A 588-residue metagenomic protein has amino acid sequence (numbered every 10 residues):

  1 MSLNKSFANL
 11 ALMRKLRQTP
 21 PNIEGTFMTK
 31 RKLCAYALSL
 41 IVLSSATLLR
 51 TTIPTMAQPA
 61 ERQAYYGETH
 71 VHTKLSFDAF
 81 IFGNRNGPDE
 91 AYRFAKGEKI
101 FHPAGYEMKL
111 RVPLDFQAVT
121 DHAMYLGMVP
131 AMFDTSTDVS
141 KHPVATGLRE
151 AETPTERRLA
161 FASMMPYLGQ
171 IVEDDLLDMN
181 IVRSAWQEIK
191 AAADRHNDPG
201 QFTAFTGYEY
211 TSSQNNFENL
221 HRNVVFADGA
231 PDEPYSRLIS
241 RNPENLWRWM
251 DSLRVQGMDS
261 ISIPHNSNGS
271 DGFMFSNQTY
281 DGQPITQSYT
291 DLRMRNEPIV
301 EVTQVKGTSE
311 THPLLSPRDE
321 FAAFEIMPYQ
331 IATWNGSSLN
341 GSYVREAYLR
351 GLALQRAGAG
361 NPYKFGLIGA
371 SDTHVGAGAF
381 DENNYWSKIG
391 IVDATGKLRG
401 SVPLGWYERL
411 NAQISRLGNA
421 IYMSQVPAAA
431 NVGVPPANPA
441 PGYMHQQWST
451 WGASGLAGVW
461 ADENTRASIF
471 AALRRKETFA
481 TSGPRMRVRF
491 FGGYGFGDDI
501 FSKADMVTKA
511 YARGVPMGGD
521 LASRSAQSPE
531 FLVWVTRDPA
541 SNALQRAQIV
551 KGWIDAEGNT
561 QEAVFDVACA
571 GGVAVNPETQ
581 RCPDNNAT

Functional and structural regions predicted by a protein language model:
S2, M28-K32: Positively charged n-region of N-terminal signal peptides that target proteins for export
Q18-F27: Short, Lys/Arg-enriched N-terminal segments with co-localized hydrophobic residues within the first ~10-30 amino acids
C34-S44: Sec-dependent N-terminal signal peptides
L43-P54: C-terminal segment of classical bacterial N-terminal signal peptides
I53-P88, Y92, K99-H142, T146-G147 (+6 more regions): C-terminal functional module detector
F77-F82, Q170-R183, A227-S240, T333-S342: The substrate-binding groove and active-site-proximal loops of carbohydrate-active enzymes, especially glycoside
V144-Q170, E578: Low-complexity, serine/threonine/proline-enriched polar segments
